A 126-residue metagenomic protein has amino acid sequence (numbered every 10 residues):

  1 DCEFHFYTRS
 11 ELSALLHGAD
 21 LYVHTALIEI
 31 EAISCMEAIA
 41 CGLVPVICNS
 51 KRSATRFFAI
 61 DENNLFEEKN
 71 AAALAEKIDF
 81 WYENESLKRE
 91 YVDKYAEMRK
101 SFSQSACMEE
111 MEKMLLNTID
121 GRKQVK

Functional and structural regions predicted by a protein language model:
D1-Y7: Nucleotide-activated donor-binding/catalytic signature segment of Leloir-type glycosyltransferases, i.e., the conserved
S13, E31, M36-A40, A54-R56: Short alpha-helical segment that forms part of, or immediately flanks, the ligand-binding pocket in carbohydrate-active
A14-A19: Short alpha-helical donor nucleotide-sugar binding micro-motif in glycosyltransferases
L27: Aromatic "clamp/platform" in nucleotide-sugar-dependent glycosyltransferases that forms part of the donor/acceptor
V44-N49: Short hydrophobic beta-strand element within catalytic cores of glycosyltransferases and related nucleotide-activated
I60-A71, F80-E85: Conserved acidic donor-binding segment of nucleotide-sugar-dependent glycosyltransferases
E83-I119: A charged, aromatic-enriched C-terminal amphipathic alpha-helix characteristic of glycosyltransferases across folds
